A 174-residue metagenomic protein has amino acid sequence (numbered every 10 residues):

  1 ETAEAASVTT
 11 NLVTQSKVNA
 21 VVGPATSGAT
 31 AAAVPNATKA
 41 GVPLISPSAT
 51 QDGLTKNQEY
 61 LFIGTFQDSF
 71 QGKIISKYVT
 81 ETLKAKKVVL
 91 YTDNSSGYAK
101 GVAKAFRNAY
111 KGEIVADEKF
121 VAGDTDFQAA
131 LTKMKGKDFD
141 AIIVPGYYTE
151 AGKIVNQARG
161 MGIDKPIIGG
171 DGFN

Functional and structural regions predicted by a protein language model:
E1-T55, F120-T125, G152: Beta-alpha junction/loop-to-helix N-cap segments that form part of ligand/metal-binding clefts
T2, S27, F66-S69, K73 (+4 more regions): Electropositive phosphate-/nucleotide-binding environments in soluble metabolic enzymes
T10-T14, T38, T80, K84 (+2 more regions): Residue-level signal for alpha-helix termini/capping positions
L12, S16-A25, I45-P47, K87-T92 (+3 more regions): Periplasmic-binding protein-like
A29-A31, G72, A99, A151-K153 (+1 more regions): Short, well-ordered alpha-helical microsegments
A37-A40, V102-N174: Extracellular/periplasmic bilobed ligand-binding domains
T50-T55, G97, F173-N174: Short gly/pro/ser/thr-enriched loop/turn and capping motifs at secondary-structure boundaries
Y60-A122, A141: An alpha-beta-alpha
